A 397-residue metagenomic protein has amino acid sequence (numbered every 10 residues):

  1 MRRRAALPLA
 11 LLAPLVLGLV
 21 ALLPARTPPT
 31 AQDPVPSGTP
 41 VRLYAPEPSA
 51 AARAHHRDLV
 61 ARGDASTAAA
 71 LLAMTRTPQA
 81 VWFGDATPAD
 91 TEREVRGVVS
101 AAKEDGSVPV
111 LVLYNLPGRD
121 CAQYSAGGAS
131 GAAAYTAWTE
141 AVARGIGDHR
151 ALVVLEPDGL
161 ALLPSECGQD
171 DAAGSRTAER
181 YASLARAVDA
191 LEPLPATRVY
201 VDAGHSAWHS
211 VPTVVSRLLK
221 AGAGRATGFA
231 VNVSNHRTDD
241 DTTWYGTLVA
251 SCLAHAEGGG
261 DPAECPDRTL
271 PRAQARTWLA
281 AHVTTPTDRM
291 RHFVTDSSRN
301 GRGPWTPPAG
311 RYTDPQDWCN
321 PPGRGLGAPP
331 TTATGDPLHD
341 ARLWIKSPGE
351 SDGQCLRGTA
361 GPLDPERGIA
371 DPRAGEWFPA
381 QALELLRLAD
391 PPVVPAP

Functional and structural regions predicted by a protein language model:
M1-A13, D296: N-terminal export and membrane-targeting signals
L17-S37: C-terminal region of N-terminal signal peptides and the immediate post-cleavage residues of exported proteins
G38-G145, H149, S347-F378, A382-D390: N-terminal carbohydrate-binding/catalytic regions of secreted carbohydrate-active enzymes
R42-A45, V81-G84, V108-L113, R150-E156 (+6 more regions): Structural recognition of the beta-strand scaffold that forms the well-ordered cores of secreted hydrolase catalytic
H55-A70, H209-L363: Surface-exposed substrate-engagement region within the catalytic domains of secreted or surface-exposed extracellular
T87-E94, G127-A134, A172-S183, P193 (+6 more regions): Extracytoplasmic/periplasmic, Sec-exported soluble proteins
S100-V199, T213, R217-R225: Substrate-binding cleft of extracellular glycoside hydrolase catalytic domains
R299, L386-A396: Long, compositionally biased low-complexity segments
